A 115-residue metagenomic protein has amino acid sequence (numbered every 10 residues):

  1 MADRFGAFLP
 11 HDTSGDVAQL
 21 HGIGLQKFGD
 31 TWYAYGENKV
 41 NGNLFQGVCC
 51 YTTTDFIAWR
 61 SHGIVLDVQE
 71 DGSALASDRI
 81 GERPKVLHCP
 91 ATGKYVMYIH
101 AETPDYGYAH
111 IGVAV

Functional and structural regions predicted by a protein language model:
M1-V115: Carbohydrate-active catalytic/glycan-binding domains of CAZyme proteins, especially the secreted or lumenal ectodomains
